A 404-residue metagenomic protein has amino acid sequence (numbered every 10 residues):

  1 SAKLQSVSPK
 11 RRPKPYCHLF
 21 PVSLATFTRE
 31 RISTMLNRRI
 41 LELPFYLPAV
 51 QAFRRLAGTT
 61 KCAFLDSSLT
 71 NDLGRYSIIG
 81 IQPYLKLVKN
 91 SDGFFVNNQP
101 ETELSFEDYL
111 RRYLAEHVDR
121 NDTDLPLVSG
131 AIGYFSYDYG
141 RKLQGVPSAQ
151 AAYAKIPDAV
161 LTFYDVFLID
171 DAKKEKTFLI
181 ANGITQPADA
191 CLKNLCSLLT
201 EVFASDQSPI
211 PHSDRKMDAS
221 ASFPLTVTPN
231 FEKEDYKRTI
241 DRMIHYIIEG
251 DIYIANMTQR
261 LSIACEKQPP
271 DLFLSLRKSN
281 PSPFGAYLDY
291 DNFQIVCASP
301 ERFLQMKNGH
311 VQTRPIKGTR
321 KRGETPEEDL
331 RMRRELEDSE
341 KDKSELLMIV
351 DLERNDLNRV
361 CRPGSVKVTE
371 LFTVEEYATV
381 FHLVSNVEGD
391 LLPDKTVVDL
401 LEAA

Functional and structural regions predicted by a protein language model:
A2, V7, V22-A25, E30 (+3 more regions): Acidic, Ala/Val/Gly-enriched low-complexity intrinsically disordered segments
S33-A404: Extended alpha-helical targeting/anchoring segments, especially N-terminal organellar/secretory targeting helices
